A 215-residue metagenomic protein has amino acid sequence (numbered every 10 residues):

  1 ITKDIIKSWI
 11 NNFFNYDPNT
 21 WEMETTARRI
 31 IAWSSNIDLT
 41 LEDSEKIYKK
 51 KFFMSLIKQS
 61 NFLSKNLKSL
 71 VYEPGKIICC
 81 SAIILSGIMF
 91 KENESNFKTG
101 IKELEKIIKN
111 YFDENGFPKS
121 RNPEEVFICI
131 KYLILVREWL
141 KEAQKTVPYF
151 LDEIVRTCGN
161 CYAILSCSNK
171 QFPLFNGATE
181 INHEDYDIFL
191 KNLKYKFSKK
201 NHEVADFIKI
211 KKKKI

Functional and structural regions predicted by a protein language model:
I1-V155: Aromatic-lined, polymer-binding surfaces characteristic of secreted/periplasmic polysaccharide-degrading enzymes
F117-I215: Carbohydrate-active enzyme catalytic cores, enriched for enzymes that act on polyanionic acidic polysaccharides
